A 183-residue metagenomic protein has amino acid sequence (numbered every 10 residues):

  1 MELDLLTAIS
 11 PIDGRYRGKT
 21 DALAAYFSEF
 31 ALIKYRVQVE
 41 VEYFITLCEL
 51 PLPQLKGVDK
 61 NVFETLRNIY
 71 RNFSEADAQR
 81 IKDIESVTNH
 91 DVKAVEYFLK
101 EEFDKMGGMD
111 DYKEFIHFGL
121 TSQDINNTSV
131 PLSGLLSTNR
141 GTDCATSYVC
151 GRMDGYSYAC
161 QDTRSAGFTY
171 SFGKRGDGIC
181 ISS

Functional and structural regions predicted by a protein language model:
M1-S183: A helix-coil-helix interface module used to build multimeric assemblies and to scaffold catalytic/cofactor sites
